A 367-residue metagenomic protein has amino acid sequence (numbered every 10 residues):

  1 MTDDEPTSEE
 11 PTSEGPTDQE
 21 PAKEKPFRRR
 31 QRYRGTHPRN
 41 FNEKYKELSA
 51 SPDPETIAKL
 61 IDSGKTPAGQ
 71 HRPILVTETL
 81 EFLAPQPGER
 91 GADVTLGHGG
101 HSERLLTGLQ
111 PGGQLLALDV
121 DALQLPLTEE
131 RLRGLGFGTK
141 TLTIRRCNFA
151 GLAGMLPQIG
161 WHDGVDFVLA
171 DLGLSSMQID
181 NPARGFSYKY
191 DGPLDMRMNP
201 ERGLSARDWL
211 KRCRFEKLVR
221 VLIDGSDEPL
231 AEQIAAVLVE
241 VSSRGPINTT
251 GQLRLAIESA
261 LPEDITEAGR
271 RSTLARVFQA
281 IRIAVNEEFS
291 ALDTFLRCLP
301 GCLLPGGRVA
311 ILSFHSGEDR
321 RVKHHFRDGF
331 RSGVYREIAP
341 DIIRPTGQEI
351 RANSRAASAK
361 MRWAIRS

Functional and structural regions predicted by a protein language model:
M1-S367: S-adenosyl-L-methionine-dependent methyltransferase catalytic core, i.e., the SAM/SAH-binding region
